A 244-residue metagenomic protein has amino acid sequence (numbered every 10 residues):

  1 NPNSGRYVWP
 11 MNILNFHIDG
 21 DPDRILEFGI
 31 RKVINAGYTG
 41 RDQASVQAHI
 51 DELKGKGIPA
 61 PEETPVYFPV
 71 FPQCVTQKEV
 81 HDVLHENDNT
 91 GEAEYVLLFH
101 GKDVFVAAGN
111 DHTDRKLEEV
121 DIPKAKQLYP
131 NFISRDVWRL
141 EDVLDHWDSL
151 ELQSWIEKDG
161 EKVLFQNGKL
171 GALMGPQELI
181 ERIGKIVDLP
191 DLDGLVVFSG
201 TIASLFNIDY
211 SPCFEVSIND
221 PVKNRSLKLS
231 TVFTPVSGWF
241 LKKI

Functional and structural regions predicted by a protein language model:
N1-P10: Short, Lys/Arg-enriched N-terminal segments with co-localized hydrophobic residues within the first ~10-30 amino acids
P10-V196, A203-I244: Catalytic-core "active-site belt" of small-molecule-metabolizing enzymes, emphasizing His/Asp/Glu-rich regions
